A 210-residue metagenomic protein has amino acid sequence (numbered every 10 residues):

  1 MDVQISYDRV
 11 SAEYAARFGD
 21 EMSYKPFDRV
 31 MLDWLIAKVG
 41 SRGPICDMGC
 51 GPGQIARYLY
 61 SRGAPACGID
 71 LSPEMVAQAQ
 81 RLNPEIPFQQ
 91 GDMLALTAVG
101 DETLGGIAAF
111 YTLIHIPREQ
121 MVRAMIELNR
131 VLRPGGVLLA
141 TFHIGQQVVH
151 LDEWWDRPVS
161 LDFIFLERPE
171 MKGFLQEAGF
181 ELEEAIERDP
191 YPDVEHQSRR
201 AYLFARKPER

Functional and structural regions predicted by a protein language model:
M1-G40, Q146: Conserved class I S-adenosyl-L-methionine
P44-M48, P52-A95: Class I SAM-dependent methyltransferase SAM/SAH-binding core
A98-I107: A short acidic, Gly/Pro-enriched loop at the edge of an enzyme's catalytic core that lines a small-molecule cofactor
V122-P134: A short glycine-rich, Lys/Arg-flanked "PGG" loop and its adjoining helix->strand segment in the class I
G135-F142: Conserved beta-strand signature within the Rossmann-like core of class I S-adenosyl-L-methionine
H143-D162: Short, glycine-/aromatic-enriched active-site segment of Class I SAM-dependent methyltransferases
F163-A178: Short alpha-helix
Y191-R210: Core SAM-dependent methyltransferase catalytic element
